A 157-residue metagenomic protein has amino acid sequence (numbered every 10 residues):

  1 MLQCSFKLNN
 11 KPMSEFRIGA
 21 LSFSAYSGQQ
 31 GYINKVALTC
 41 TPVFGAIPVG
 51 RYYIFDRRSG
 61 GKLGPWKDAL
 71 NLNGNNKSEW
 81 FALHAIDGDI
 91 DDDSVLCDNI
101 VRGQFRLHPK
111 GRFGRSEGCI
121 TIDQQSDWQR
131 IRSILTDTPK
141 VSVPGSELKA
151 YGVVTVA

Functional and structural regions predicted by a protein language model:
M1-S116, S126-A157: Cell wall/extracellular polymer interaction/catalysis modules
C119: Short cysteine clusters
D123: Vicinal oxygen chelate
